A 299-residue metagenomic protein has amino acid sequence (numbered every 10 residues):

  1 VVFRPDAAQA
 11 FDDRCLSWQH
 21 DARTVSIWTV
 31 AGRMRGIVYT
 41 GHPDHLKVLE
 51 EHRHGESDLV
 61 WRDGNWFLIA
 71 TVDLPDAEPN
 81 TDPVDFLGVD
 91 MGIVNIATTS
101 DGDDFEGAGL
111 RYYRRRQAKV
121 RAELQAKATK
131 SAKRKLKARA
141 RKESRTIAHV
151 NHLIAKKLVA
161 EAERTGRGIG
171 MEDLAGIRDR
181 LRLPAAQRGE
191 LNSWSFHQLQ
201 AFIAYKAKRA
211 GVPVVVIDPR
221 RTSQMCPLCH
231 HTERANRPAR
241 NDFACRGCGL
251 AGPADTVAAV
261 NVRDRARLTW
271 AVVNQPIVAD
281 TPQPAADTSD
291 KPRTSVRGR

Functional and structural regions predicted by a protein language model:
V1-R299: Nucleic-acid substrate recognition interfaces
